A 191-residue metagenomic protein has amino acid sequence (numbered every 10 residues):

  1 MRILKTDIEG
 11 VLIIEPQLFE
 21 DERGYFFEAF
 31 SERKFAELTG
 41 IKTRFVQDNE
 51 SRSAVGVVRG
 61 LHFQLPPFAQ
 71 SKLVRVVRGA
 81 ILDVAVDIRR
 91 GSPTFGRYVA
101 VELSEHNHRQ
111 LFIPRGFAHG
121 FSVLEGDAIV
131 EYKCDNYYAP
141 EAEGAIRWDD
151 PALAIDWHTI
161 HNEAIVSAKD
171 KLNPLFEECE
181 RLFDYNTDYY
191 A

Functional and structural regions predicted by a protein language model:
M1-H106, D127, C134-A191: Non-catalytic, conserved peripheral segments adjacent to functional cores
L103-D127: Conserved metal-binding segment of the jelly-roll/cupin
